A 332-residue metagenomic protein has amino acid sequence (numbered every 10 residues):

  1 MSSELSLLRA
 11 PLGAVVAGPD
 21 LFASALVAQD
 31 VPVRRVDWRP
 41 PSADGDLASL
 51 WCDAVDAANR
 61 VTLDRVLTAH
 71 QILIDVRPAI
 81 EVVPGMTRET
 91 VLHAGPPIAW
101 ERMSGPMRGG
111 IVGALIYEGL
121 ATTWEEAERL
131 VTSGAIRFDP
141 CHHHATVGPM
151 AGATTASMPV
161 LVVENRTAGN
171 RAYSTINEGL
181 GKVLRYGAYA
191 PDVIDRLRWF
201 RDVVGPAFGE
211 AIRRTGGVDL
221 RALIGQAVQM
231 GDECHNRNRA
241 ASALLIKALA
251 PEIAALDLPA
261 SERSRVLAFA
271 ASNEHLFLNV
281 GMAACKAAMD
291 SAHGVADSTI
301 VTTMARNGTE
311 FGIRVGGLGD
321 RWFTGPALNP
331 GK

Functional and structural regions predicted by a protein language model:
S2-K332: Anaerobic metallocofactor- and corrinoid-dependent redox/one-carbon enzyme cores, especially those from methanogenesis
